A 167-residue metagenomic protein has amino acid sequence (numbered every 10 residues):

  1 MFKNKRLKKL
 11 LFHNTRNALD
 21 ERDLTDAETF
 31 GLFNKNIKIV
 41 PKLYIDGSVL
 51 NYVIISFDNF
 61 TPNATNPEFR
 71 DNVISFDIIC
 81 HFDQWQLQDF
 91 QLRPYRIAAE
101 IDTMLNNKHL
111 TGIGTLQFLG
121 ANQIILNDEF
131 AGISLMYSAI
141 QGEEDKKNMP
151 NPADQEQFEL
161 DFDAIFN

Functional and structural regions predicted by a protein language model:
M1-N66, F158-N167: Small/polar-rich, solvent-exposed N-terminal microdomains that initiate assembly or binding
Y52, D71-S75, G132-M136: Broad gene-expression machinery/nucleic-acid interaction feature
S56-D58, S75-I79, M136-I140: Residue-level recognition of well-ordered beta-strand positions that form the cores of beta-sheet-rich folds across
A64-R70, L126-N127: Short glycine/proline-enriched loop/turn "hinge" motifs that connect secondary-structure elements and lie
P67-V73, D89-I97: "Short basic amphipathic alpha-helical interaction patches in structured regions
D71-Q86: Short acidic, glycine/tyrosine-flanked loop/strand segments centered on an H-E-D-like triad
Q91-N148: Acidic-leaning, charged glycine-interspersed low-complexity segments
A139-N167: Charged, low-complexity C-terminal accessory regions
